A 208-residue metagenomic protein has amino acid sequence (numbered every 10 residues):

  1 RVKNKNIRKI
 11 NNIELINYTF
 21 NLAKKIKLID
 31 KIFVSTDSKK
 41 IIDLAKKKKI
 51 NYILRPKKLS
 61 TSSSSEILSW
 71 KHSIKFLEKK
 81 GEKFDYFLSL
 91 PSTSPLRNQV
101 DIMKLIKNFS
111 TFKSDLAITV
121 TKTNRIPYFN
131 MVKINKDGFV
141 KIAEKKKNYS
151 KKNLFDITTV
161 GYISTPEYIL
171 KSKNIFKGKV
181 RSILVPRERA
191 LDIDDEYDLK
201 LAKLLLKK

Functional and structural regions predicted by a protein language model:
R1-T36: N-terminal glycine-rich phosphate-binding loop and ensuing alpha1 helix
I29, E82-F84, K113-D115: Short, high-confidence coil segments that cap the C-terminus of an alpha-helix and link into the following beta-strand
F33, K39-L88, L96-K104: Short phosphate-binding loop-to-helix
K57, P91, T121-K122: Histidine-centered beta-alpha loop that forms part of the nucleotide-sugar donor binding/catalytic region in diverse
L68, P95-V185: Conserved core of the sugar-phosphate nucleotidyltransferase
S182-L184, E188-K208: Hydrophobic helical membrane-anchoring modules
